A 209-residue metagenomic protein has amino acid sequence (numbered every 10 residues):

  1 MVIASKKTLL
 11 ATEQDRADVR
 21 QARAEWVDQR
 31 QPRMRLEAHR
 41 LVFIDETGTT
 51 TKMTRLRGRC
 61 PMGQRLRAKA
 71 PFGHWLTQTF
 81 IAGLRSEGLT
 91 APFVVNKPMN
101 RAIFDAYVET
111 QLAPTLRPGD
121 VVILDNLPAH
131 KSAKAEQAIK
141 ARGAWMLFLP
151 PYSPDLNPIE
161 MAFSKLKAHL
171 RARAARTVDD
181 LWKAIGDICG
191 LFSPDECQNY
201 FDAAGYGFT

Functional and structural regions predicted by a protein language model:
M1-T209: Short functional hotspots at interaction and active-site rims
